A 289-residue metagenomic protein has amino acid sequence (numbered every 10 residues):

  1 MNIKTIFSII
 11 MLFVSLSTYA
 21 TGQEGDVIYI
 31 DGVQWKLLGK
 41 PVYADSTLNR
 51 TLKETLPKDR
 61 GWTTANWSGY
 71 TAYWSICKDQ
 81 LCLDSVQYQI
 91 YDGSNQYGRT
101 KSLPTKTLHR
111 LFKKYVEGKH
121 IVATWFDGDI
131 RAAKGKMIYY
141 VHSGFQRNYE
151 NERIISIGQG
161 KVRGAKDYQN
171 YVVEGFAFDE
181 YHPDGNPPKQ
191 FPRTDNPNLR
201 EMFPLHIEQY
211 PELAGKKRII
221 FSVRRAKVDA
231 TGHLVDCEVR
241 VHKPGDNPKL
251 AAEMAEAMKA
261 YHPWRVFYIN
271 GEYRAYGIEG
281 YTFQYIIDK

Functional and structural regions predicted by a protein language model:
M1-G25: Bacterial Sec-dependent N-terminal signal peptides
K4-M11, T47-P57, I130-G135: Short, basic/low-complexity N-terminal boundary segments at the transition from targeting/disordered tails
Y19-D84, Y88-I90: Start-of-domain marker
G22, N66-S68, T124, Y149 (+1 more regions): Residues that act as N-cap/strand-start positions at coil-to-secondary-structure junctions
V27, Q34-L38, T71-S75, C82-D84 (+5 more regions): Ordered hydrophobic segments in well-structured contexts
T47-R60, Y91-G98, L108, F112 (+1 more regions): Low-complexity, polar-biased intrinsically disordered regions enriched in Pro/Ser/Thr/Gly
Q80-I130: Long, charged/polar, surface-exposed segments that mediate recognition or autoinhibition
G93-Y97, K113, K134-K136, V141-K289: Charge-biased low-complexity segments
